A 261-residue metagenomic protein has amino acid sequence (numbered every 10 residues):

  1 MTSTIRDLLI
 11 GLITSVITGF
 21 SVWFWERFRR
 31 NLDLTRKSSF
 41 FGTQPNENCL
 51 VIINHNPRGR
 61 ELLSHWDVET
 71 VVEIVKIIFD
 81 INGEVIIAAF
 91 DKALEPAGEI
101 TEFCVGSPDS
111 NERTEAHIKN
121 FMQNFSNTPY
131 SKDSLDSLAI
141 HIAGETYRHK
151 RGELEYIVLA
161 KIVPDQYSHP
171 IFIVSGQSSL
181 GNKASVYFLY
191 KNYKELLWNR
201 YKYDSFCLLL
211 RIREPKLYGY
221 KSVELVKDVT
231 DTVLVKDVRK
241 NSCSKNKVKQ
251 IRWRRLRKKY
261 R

Functional and structural regions predicted by a protein language model:
M1-R30: Hydrophobic, helix-forming membrane-interacting segments
V16, E26-R261: Solvent-exposed alpha-helical segments and adjacent loops that form catalytic or protein-interaction surfaces
